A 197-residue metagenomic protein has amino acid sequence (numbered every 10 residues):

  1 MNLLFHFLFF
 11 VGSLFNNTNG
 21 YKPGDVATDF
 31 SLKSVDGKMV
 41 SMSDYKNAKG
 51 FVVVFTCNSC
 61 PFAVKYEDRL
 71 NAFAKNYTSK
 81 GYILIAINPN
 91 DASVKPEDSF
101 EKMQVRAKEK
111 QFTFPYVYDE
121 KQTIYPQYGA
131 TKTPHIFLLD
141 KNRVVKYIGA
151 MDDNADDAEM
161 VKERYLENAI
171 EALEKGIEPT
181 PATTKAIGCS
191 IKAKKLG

Functional and structural regions predicted by a protein language model:
M1-G20: Bacterial Sec-dependent N-terminal signal peptides
L14-S43: N-terminal "domain-start" segment that seeds a small globular fold
S41-V64, L84, I170: Short active-site neighborhood of thiol/selenol oxidoreductases, capturing the structured segment around
A48-F51, S79-L84, Q111-P115, K141-N142: Loop/turn elements at helix/coil->beta-strand transitions in domains of secreted/extracellular proteins
V64-E109, E120-Q127: Structural microenvironment flanking redox-active thiols in thiol-disulfide oxidoreductases
M103-D140, K146: Short, internal strand/loop/helix patches that form the active-site neighborhood or redox-interaction surface
L138-G197: Thiol-/selenol-based redox modules, centered on thioredoxin-like and closely related oxidoreductase domains
